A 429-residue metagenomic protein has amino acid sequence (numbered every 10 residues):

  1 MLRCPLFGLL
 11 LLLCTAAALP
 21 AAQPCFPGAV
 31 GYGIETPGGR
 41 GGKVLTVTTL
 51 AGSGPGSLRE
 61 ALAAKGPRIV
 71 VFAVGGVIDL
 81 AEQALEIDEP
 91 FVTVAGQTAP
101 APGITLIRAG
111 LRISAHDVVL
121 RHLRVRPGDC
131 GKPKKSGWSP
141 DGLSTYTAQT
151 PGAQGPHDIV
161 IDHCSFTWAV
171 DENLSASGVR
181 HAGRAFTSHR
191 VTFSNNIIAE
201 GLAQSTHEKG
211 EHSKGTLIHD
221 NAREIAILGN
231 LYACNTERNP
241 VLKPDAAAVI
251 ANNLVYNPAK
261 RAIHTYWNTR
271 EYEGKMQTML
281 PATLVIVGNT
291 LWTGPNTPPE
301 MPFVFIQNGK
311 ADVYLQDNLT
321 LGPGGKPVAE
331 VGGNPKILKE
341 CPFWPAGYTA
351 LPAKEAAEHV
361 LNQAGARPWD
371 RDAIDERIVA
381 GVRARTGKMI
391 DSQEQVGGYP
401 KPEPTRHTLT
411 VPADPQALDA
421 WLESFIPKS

Functional and structural regions predicted by a protein language model:
P5-A16: Bacterial N-terminal signal peptides
A18-A22: Boundary at the C-terminal end of the N-terminal hydrophobic targeting segment
F26-V70: Acidic Gly/Asp/Thr-rich repetitive segments characteristic of extracellular carbohydrate-active and adhesion proteins
A51-S53, G75-V77, T98-A101, G294-T297 (+1 more regions): Acidic glycine-/aspartate-rich tracts in secreted/extracellular proteins
D79-E224: Right-handed parallel beta-helix
P127, W168, E200, A233-C234 (+3 more regions): Residues in short coils/turns that link rungs of repeat/solenoid architectures in beta-rich domains
L242-G397, E403, V411: Extracellular beta-rich repeat passengers
